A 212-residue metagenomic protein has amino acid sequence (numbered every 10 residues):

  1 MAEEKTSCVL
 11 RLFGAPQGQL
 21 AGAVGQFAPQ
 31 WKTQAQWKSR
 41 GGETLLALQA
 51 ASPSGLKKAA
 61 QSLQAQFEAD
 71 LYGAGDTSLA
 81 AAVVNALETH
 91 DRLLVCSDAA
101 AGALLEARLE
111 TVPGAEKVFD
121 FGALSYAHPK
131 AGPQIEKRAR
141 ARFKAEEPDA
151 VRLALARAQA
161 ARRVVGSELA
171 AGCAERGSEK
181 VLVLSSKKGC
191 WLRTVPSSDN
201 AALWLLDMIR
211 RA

Functional and structural regions predicted by a protein language model:
A2-Q17: Short glycine-/aliphatic-rich beta-strand segments at the starts of folded cytosolic domains
E4-T6, W31, G42-T44, S178: A generic structural signal for well-ordered coil/turn residues at beta-strand boundaries that shape enzyme active-site
V9, L45-A47, V181: Beta-strand secondary-structure signal
F13-Q34: Short amphipathic alpha-helix segments
Q26-F27, S54-A212: Short alpha-helical segments enriched in small residues
A35-R40: Short beta-strand
G42-S52: A generic structural motif
